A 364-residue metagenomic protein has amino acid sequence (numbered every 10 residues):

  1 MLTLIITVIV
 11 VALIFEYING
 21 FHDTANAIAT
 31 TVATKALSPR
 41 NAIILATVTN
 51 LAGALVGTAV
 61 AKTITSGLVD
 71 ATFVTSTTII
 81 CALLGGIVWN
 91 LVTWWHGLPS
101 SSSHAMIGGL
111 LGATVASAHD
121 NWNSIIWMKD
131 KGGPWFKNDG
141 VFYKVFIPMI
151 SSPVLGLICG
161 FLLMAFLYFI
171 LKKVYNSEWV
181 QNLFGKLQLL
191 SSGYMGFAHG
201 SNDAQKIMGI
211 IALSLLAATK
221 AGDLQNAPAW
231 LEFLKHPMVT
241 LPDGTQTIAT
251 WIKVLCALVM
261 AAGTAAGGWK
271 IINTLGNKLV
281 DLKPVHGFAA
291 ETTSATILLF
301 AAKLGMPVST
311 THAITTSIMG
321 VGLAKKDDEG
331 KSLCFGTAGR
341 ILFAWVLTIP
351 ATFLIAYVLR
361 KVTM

Functional and structural regions predicted by a protein language model:
M1-M364: Multi-pass alpha-helical transmembrane bundle typical of ion/small-solute transporters and intramembrane aspartyl
